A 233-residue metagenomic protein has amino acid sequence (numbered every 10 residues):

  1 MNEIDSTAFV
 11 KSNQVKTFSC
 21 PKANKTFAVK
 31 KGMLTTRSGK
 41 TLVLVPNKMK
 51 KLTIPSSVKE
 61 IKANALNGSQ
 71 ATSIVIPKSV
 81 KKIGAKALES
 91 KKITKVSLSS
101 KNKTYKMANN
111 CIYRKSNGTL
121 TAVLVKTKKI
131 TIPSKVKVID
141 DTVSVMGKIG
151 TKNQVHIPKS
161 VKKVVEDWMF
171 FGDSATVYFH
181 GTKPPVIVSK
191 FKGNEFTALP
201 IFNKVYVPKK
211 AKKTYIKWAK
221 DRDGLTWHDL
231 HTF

Functional and structural regions predicted by a protein language model:
M1-D5, S12-M33, K40, L44-E60 (+8 more regions): Structural signature of tandem-repeat unit edges
S6, A85, K192-T197: Short amphipathic alpha-helical segments and helix-helix/interface helices
N64, T142-V143: Extended Gly/Ser/Thr-rich low-complexity repeat segments, especially those forming or decorating extracellular
W168, S189-F196, K213-H228: Short, aromatic/basic amphipathic alpha-helical patches
